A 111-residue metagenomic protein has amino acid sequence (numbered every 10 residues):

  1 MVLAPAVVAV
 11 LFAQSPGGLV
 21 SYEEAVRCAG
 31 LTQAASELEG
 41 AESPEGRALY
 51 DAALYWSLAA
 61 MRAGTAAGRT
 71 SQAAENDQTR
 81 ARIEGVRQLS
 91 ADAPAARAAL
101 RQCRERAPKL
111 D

Functional and structural regions predicted by a protein language model:
M1, E37-G40, D111: Secondary-structure transition/hinge residues
M1-L19: Classic N-terminal secretory signal peptides
A6-V7, Q33-A34, P108: Residue-level marker of positions within ordered structural domains that often coincide with functionally constrained
A13-Q14, V26, A81: Compositionally biased, low-complexity repeat tracts
G17-R69: Short N-proximal segments of mature Sec-exported proteins
L49-D111: Compact alpha-helical subdomains of small soluble proteins
